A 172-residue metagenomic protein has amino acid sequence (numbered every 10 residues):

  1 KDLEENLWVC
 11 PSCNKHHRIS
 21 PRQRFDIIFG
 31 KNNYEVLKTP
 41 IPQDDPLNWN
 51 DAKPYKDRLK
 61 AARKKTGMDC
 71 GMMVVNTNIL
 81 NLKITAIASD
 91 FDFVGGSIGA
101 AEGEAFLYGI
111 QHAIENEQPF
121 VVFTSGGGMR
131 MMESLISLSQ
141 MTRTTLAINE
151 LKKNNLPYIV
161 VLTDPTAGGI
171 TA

Functional and structural regions predicted by a protein language model:
K1-I159, P165: Terminal-region recognition feature
A167-A172: Short glycine/serine/threonine-rich phosphate/pyrophosphate-binding segments that cradle anionic phosphate groups
